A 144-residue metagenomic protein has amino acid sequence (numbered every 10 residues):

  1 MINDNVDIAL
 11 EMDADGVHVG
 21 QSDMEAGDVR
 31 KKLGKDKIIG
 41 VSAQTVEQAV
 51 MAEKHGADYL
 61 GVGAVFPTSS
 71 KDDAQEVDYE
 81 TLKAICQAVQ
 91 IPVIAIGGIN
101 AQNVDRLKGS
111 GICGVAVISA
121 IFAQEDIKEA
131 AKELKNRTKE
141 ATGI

Functional and structural regions predicted by a protein language model:
M1-I2, Q21-Q44, D73-A101, L134-I144: Alpha-helix-loop-beta-strand connector modules within alpha/beta enzyme cores
M1-N3, L60-V62, A95, V117: Short beta-strand segments at enzyme active-site cores
I2-D7, Q44-M51, N100-R106: Short, acidic/polar
D7, E80, A116: Active-site phosphate/pyrophosphate-handling residues
I8-E11, D28, M51, A84 (+1 more regions): Well-formed, non-transmembrane alpha-helical positions, independent of function
E11-V19, I38, S42-K83, Q87 (+1 more regions): Glycine/Thr-rich beta-alpha phosphate-binding loop at enzyme active sites
Q21-D28, G61-D73, A101-V104, K108-L134: Glycine-rich phosphate-binding active-site loops on the catalytic face of alpha/beta enzymes
A49-A52, A57, A95, I112 (+1 more regions): Small-residue (primarily alanine) positions within well-ordered alpha-helices, especially packing/interaction faces
